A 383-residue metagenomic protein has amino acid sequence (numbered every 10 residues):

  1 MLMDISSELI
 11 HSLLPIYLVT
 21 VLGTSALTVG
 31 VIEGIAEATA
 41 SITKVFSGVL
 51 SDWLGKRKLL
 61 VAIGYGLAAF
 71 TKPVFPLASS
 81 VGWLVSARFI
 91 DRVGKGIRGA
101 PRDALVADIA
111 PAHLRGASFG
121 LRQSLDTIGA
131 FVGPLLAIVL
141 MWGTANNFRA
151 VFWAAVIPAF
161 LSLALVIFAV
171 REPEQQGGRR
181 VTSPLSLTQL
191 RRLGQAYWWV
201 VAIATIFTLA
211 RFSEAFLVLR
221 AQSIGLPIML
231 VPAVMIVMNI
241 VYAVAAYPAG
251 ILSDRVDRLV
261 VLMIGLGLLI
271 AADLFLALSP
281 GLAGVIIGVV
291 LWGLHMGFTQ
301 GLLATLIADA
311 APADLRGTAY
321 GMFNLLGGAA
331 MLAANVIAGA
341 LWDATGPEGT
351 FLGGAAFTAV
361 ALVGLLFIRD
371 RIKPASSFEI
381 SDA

Functional and structural regions predicted by a protein language model:
M1-A40, Y197-V234: Helix-loop boundary and gating motifs at the non-cytosolic
I16-V21, V132-A150, A333-G349: Transmembrane alpha-helix termini and helix-breaking/packing motifs in multi-pass membrane transporters
I42-S79, S253-L259: Conserved MFS/SLC helix-loop-helix module at the cytosolic interface between two early adjacent transmembrane helices
L59-P73, V156, V260-F275, L352-A355: Structural signature of the two symmetry-related core transmembrane helices
A87-I128: Cytoplasmic helix-loop-helix junction between adjacent transmembrane helices in 12-TM secondary transporters
G120-L135, N324-A334: Glycine-rich segments within core transmembrane alpha-helices of 12-TM secondary carriers
V156-G178, A361-R369: C-terminal membrane-cytosol helix-exit motif in multi-pass small-molecule transporters
E172-I203, D382-A383: Juxtamembrane intracellular "pre-TM" segments in multi-pass secondary transporters
